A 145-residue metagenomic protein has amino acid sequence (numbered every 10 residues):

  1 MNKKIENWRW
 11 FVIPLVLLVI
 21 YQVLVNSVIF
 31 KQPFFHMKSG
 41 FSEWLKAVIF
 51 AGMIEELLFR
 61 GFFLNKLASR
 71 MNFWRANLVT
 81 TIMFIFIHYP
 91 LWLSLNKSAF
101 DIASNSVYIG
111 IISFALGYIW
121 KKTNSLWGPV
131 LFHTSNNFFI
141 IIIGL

Functional and structural regions predicted by a protein language model:
M1-G52, S69, V79-T81, I85-I87 (+2 more regions): Specific transmembrane helices
I29-K38, N65-A68, D101-Y118: Short, motif-level signal for alpha-helix interfacial/capping segments enriched in acidic residues and aromatics/proline
F41, L45-K46, W74-L78, S98-I102 (+1 more regions): The feature captures the transmembrane alpha-helix scaffold of multi-pass secondary transporters
L57-L58, P90, W127, S135: Alpha-helical hydrophobic packing sites
L57-V79, K121-S125: Membrane-interface helix/loop boundary segments of multi-pass membrane proteins
P90-S104: Interfacial helix-loop-helix junctions of multi-pass membrane proteins
I102-L145: Functionally important transmembrane alpha-helices
